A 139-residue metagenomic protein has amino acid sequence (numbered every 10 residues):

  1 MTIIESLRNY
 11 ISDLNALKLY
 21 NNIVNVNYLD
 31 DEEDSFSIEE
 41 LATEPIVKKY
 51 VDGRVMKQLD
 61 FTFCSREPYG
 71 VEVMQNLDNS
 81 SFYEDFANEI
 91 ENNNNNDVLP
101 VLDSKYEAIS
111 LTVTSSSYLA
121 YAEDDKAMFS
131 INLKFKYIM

Functional and structural regions predicted by a protein language model:
M1-Y28, E44-M139: Charged, amphipathic alpha-helical segments and their flanking helix caps
E33-I38: Extended compositionally biased segments used for macromolecular assembly or nucleic-acid engagement
